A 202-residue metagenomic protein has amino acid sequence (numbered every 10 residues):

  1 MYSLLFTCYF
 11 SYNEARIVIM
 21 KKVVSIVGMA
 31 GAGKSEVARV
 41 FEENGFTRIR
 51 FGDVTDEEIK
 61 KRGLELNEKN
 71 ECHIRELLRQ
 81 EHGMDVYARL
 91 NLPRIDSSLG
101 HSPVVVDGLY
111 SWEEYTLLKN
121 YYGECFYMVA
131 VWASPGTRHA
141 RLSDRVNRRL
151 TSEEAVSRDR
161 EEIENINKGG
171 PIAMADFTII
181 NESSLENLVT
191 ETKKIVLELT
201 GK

Functional and structural regions predicted by a protein language model:
M29: P-loop (Walker A) phosphate-binding loop of NTP-binding proteins
A32: ATP-binding Walker
S35: Walker A/P-loop
T47-V105, L109-L117, R148: ATP-dependent small-molecule kinase phosphotransfer cores that center on conserved nucleotide phosphate-binding segments
N67-H73, L117-G170: A glycine- and Lys/Arg-enriched "phosphate-lid" helix/loop adjacent to the NTP-binding pocket of small-molecule kinases
D85-V86, S143-E198: Small-molecule kinase domains that catalyze NTP-dependent phosphoryl transfer to phosphate-bearing small molecules
